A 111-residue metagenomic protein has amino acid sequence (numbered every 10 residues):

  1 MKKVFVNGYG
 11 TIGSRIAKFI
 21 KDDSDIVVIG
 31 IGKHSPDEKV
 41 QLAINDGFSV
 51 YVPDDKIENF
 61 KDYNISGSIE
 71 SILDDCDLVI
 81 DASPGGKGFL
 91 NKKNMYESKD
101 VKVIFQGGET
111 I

Functional and structural regions predicted by a protein language model:
M1-I111: N-terminal Rossmann-like NAD(P) cofactor-binding subdomain of oxidoreductases, focused on the glycine-rich
